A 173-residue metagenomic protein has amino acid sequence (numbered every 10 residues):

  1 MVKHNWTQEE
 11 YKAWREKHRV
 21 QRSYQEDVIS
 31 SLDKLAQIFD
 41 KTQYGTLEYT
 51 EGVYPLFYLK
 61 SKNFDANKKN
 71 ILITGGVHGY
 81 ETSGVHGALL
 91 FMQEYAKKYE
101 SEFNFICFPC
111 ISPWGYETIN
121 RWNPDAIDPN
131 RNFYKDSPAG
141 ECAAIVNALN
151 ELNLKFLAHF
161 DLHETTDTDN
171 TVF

Functional and structural regions predicted by a protein language model:
M1-F57: Short glycine- and acidic-rich boundary segments immediately preceding or forming the N-terminal edge of structured
H4-Q8, G79, A139: Helix N-terminus capping/helix-initiation residues
Y49, F64, K98-E100: Generic structural signal for beta-strand residues in well-ordered domains
T50-E51, D65-N67, Y80: Short glycine/serine/proline-enriched coil/turn segments at secondary-structure junctions
L56-N67: Short beta-strand-to-loop junctions in surface cap/lid or active-site-entrance loops
K68, T82-F173: Active-site/substrate-binding loop(s) of hydrolase catalytic cores
I71-V77: Short glycine-rich or small-residue beta-strand-to-loop segments that form or flank ligand, phosphate, metal/Fe-S
